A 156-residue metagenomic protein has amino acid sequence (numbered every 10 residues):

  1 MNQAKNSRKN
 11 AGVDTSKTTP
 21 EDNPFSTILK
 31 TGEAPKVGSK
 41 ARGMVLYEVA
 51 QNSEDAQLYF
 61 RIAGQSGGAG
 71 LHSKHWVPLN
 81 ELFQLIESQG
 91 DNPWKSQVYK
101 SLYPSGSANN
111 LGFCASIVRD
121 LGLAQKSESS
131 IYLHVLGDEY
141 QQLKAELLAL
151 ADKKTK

Functional and structural regions predicted by a protein language model:
N2-K74: Long, low-complexity, charged/polar intrinsically disordered regions in eukaryotic proteins
P78-L82, S88-Y103: Short acidic, hydrophobic short linear motifs in intrinsically disordered regions
L85, L102, E146, L150: Residues that form generic nucleotide/phosphate-binding pockets
P104-D120: Short amphipathic alpha-helical interaction segments
R119-S130: A short, conserved structural fragment
S130-L136: Minor-groove-contacting beta-hairpin "wing" of winged helix-turn-helix DNA-binding domains
G137-K156: Short, amphipathic alpha-helical interaction segments positioned at domain boundaries
